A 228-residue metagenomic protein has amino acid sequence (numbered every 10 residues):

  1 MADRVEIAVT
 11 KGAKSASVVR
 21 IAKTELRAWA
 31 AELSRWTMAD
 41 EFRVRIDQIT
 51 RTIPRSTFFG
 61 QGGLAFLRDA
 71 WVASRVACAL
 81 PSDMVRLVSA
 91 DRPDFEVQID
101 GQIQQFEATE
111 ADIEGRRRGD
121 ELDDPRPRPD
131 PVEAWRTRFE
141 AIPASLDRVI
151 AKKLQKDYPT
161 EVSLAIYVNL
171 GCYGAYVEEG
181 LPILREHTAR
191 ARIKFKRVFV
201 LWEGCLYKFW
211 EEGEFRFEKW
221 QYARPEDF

Functional and structural regions predicted by a protein language model:
M1-D91, Q104, A108-F228: Charged, structured surface patches that assemble and position nucleic-acid processing machinery
V97-G101: Active-site beta-strand termini and strand-to-loop segments that position acidic
